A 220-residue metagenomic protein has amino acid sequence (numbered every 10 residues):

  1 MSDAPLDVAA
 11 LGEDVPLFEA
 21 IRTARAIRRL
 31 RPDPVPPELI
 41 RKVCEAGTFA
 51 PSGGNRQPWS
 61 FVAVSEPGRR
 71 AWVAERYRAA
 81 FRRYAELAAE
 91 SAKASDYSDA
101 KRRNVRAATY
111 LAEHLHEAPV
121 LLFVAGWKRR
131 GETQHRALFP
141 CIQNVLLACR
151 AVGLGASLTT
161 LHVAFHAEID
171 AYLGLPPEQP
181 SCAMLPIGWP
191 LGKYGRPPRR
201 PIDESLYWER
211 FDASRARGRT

Functional and structural regions predicted by a protein language model:
M1-I27, R31-K42, S65, S214-T220: N-terminal accessory segments that position/regulate proteins before the catalytic core
D3-E13, V105, S181-T220: C-terminal helix-cap and adjacent tail motif
L30, G131-Q134, Y194: A generic structural signal for short coil/turn motifs at secondary-structure boundaries
G47, V120-Y172: Small-aliphatic-rich amphipathic alpha-helix that forms the alpha element of a beta-alpha
F49-R56: Glycine-rich phosphate/pyrophosphate-binding beta-alpha loops
P58-W59, A118-L121, S181-C182: Short, surface-exposed beta-edge/turn micro-motifs
A63-R136: Glycine/small-residue-rich phosphate/adenosyl-binding loop
R82-K93, L173-P198: A glycine-rich helix N-cap at a beta->alpha junction
